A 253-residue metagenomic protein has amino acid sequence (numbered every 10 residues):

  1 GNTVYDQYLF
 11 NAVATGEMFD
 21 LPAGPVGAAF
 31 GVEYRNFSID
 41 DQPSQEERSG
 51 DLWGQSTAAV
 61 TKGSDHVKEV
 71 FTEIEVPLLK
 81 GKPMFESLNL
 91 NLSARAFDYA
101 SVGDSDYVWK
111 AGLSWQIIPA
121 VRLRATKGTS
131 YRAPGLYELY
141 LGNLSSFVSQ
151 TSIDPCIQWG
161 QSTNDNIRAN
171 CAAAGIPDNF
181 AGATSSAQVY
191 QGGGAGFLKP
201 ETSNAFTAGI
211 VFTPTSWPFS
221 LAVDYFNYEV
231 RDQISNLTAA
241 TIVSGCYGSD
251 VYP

Functional and structural regions predicted by a protein language model:
G1-K68, P83, T126-P200, S220-P253: Surface-exposed, low-complexity loop segments enriched in small/polar and acidic residues
T15-A23, E75-P83, L90, D98-A100 (+3 more regions): Outer-membrane beta-barrel proteins
A28-I39, S64-Q116, S203-T207: Surface-exposed extracellular loop regions of Gram-negative outer-membrane beta-barrel proteins
Y99, V108-K110, S145, C171-A172 (+2 more regions): Bulky hydrophobic/aromatic packing residues
S101-R132, G196-L221: Repeat-solenoid scaffold signature
